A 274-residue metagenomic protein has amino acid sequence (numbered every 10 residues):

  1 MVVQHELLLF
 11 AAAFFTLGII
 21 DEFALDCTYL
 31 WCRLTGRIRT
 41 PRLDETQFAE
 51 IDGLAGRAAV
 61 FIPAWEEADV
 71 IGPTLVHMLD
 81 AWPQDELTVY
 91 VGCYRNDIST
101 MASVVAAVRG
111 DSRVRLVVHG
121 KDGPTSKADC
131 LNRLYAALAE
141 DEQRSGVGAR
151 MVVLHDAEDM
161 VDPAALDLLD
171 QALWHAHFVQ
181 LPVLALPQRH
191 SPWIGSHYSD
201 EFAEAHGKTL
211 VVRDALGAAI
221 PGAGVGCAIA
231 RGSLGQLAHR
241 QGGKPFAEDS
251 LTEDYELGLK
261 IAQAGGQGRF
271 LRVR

Functional and structural regions predicted by a protein language model:
M1-D52: N-terminal membrane-anchoring/stem segments of glycan-assembly enzymes
I38-R274: Internal catalytic domains of large membrane-associated glycosyltransferases
